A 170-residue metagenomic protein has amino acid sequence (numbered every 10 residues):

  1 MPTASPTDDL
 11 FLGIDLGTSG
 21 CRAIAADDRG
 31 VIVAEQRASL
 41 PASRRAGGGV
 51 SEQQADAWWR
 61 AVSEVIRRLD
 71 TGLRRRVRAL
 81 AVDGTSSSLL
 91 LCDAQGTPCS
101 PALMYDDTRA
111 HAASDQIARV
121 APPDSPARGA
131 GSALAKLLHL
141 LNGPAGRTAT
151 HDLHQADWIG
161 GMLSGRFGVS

Functional and structural regions predicted by a protein language model:
M1-S100, T148-T150: N-terminal glycine/serine-rich phosphate-binding loop of ATP-dependent small-molecule kinases, especially carbohydrate
R67-S170: Glycine-rich phosphate-binding/catalytic subdomain of phosphoryl-transfer and nucleotide/sugar-phosphate-processing
